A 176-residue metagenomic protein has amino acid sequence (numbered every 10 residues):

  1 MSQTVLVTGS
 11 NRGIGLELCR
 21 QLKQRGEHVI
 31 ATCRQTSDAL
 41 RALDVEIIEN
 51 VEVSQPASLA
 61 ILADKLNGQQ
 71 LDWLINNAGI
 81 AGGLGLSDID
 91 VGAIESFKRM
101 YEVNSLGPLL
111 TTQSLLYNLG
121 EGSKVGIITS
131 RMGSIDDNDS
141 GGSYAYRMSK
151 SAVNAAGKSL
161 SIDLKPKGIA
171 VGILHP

Functional and structural regions predicted by a protein language model:
V7-T8, N76-N77, K124-S130, A170-H175: Structural signature of the Rossmann-like NAD(P)-dependent dehydrogenase/reductase core
N11, G15-Q21: N-terminal Rossmann NAD(P)H-binding glycine-rich loop of SDR-like oxidoreductase domains
C19, K23-Q24, K165: Gly/Ala-rich phosphate-binding loop of Rossmann-like dinucleotide-binding domains, activating on the conserved
R25-L40: Conserved glycine-rich Rossmann-like NAD(P)H-binding loop of the short-chain dehydrogenase/reductase
D44-A57: Rossmann-fold cofactor-recognition segment
D64-N76, G82-G85: A glycine-rich helix->loop->beta "capping" turn within Rossmann-like NAD(P)(H)-dependent oxidoreductase domains
I80-A81, S87-Y101, L110, Y117 (+1 more regions): Catalytic loop of short-chain dehydrogenase/reductase
